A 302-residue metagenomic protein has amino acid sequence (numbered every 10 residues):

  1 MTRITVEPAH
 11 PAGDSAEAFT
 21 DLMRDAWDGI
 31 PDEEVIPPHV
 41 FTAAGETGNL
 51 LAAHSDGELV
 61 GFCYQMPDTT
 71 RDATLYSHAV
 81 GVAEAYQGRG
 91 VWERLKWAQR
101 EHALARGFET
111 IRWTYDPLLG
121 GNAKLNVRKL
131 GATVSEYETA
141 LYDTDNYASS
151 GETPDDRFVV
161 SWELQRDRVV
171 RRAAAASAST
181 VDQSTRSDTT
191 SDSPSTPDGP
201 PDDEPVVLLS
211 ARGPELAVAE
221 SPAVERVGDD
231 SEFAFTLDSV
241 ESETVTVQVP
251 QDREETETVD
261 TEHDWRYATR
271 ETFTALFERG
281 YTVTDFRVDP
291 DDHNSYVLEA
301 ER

Functional and structural regions predicted by a protein language model:
M1-E46, A52-H54: Short amphipathic alpha-helix that is part of the acyltransferase structural core
L50-A52, E58-P67, T74-G81: Conserved beta-strand in the GNAT
D68-S77, Q87, V240-T246: A conserved beta-turn-beta hairpin within the catalytic core of GNAT-like acetyltransferases that forms part
V82, G88-A103, W113, N122 (+1 more regions): Conserved acetyl-CoA-binding loop-helix of GNAT-fold acetyltransferases
A83-A85, D116, P250: Residue-level recognition of the GNAT/N-acetyltransferase active site
A103-D116, N126: Conserved GNAT acetyl-CoA-binding A-motif
P117-E136, N146-A148: Conserved active-site alpha-helix within GNAT-family acetyltransferase domains
S135, T139-R302: Intrinsically disordered, low-complexity, positively biased terminal segments
